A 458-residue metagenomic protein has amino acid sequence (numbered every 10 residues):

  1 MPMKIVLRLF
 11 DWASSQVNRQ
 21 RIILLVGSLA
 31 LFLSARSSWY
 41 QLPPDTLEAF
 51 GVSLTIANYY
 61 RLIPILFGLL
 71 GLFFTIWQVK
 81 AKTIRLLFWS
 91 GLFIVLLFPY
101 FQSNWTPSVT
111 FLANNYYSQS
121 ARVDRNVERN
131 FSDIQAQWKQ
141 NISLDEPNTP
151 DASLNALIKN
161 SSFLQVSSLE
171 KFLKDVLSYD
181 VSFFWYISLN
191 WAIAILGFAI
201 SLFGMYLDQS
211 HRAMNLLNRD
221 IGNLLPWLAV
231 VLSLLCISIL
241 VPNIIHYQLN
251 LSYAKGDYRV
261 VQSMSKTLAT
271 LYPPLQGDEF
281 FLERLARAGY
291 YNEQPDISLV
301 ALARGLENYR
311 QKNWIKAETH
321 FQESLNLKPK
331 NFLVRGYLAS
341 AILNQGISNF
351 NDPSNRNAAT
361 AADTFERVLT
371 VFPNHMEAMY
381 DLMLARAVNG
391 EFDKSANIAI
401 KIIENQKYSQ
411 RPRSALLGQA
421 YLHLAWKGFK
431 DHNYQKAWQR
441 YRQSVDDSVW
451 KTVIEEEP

Functional and structural regions predicted by a protein language model:
G68-I84, L196-A229: Cytosolic-side transmembrane helix boundary signature
S90-Y100, L216-I244: Internal/C-terminal transmembrane anchor helices
F101-N114, L234-R259: Hydrophobic alpha-helical transmembrane segments in integral membrane proteins
N250, L306, S340, I347 (+2 more regions): Residue-level recognition of tetratricopeptide repeat
L275, I297, N331, H375 (+3 more regions): Residue-level recognition of tetratricopeptide repeat
G277-F281, V300, V334, A378 (+2 more regions): TPR alpha-solenoid repeat register
R284, A303, Y337, N344 (+4 more regions): Canonical tetratricopeptide repeat
